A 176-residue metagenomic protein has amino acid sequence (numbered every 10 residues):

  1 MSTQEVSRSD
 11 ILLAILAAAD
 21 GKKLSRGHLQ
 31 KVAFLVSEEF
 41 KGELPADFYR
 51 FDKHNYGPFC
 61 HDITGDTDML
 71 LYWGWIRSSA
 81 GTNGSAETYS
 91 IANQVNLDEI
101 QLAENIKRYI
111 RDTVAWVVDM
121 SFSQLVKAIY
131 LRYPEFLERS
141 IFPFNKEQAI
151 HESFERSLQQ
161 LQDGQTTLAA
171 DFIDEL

Functional and structural regions predicted by a protein language model:
M1-Q165: Domain-edge interaction signal
A169, D174-L176: Intrinsic-disorder/low-complexity detector
